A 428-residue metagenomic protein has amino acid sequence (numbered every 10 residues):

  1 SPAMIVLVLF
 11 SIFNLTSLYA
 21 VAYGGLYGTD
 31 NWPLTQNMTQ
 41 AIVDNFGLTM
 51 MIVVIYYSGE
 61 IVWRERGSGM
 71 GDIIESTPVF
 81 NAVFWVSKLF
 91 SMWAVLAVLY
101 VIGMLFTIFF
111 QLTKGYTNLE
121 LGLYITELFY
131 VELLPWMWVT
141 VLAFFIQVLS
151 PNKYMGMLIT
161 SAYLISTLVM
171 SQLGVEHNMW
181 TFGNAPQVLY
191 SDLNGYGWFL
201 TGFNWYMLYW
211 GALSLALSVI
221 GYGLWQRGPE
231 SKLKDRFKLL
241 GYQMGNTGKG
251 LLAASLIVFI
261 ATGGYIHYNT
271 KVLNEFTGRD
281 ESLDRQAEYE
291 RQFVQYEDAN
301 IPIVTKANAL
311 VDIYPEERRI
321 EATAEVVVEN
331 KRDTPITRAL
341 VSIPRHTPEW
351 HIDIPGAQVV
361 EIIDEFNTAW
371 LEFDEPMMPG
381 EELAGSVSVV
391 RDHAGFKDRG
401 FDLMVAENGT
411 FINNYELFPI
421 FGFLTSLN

Functional and structural regions predicted by a protein language model:
P2-F13, S17-Y23, M51, V83 (+2 more regions): Acidic/His-enriched low-complexity segments
P2-G47, S68, S76: Hydrophobic alpha-helical transmembrane segments corresponding to the first two to three helices of multi-pass helical
G28-Q36, L105-L128: Membrane-interfacial helix-loop-helix connectors in multipass membrane proteins
A41-R64, L99, G103: Long, hydrophobic alpha-helical segments
V54-S58, M70, I102, F106 (+2 more regions): Hydrophobic/aromatic residues in alpha-helical transmembrane segments
G59-V95: Helix-loop-helix units of permease transmembrane domains in multi-pass membrane transporters, especially ABC
R64, S76-T77, I108-L112, V148 (+1 more regions): Transmembrane helix-loop junction
F80-F110, L133, M137: Selective transmembrane-helix segments that form parts of the transport pathway or gating/packing helices in multipass
